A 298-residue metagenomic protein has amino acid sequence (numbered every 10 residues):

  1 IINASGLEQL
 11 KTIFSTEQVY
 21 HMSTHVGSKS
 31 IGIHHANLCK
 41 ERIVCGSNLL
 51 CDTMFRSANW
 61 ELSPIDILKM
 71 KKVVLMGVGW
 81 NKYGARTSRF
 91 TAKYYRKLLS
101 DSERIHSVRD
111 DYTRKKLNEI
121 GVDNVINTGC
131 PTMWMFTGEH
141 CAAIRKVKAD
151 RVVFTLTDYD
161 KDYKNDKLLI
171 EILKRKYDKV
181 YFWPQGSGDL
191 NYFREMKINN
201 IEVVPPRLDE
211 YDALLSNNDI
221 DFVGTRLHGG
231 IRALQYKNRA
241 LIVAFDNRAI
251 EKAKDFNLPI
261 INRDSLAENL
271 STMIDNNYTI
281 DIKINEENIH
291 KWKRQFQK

Functional and structural regions predicted by a protein language model:
I1-K298: Active-site anion-handling motifs in enzyme catalytic cores
